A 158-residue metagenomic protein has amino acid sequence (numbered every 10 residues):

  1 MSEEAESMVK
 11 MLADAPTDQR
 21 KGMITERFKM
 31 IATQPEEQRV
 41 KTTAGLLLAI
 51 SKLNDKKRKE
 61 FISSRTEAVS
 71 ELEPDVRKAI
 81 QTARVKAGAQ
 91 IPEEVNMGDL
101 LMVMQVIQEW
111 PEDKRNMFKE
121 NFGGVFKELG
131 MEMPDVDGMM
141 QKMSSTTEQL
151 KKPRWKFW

Functional and structural regions predicted by a protein language model:
M1-W158: Short amphipathic alpha-helical interaction elements located at domain edges and within/adjacent to intrinsically
